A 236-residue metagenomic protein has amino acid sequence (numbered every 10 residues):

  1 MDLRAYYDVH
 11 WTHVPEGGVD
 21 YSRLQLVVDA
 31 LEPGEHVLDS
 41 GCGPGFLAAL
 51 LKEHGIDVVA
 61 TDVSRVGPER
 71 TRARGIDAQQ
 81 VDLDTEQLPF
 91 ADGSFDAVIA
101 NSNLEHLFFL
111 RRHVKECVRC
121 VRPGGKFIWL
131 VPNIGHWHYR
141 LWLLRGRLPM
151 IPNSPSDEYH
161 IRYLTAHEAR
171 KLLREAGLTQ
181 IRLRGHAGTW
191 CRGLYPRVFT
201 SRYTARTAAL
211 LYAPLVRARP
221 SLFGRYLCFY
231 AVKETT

Functional and structural regions predicted by a protein language model:
M1-A91, A97-N101, V114, G185-G188 (+1 more regions): Conserved N-terminal segment of class I S-adenosyl-L-methionine
V19-Y21, F46, R70, F108-E116 (+1 more regions): S-adenosyl-L-methionine-dependent methyltransferase catalytic module, highlighting the catalytic core
E32, F108, R122: Short conserved AdoMet
G55, G75-D77, G124, G177-Q180: A generic structural signal for alpha->beta connector loops
A91-D92, F109: Acidic/polar helix N-cap motif
S102-H106: A short His-aromatic
